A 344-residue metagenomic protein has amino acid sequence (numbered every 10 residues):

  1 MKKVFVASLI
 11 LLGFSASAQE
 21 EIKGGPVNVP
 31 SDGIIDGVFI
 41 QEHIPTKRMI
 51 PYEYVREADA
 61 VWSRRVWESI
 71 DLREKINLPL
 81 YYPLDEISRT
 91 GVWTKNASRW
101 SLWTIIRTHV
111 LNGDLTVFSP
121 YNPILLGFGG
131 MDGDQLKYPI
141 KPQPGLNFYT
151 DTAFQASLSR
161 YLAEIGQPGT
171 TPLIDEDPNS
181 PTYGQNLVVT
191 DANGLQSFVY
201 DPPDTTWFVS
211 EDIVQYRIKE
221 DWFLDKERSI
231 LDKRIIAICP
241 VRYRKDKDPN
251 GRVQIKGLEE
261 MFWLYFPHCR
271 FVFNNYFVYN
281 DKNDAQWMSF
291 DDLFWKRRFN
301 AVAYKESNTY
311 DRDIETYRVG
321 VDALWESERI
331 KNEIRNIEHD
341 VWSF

Functional and structural regions predicted by a protein language model:
M1-P26: Bacterial Sec-dependent N-terminal signal peptides
V4, D221, Y243-K245, P267-C269: Generic structural motif
S8-I10, F208, R228, Q254: Generic marker of residues within folded, mature protein domains
Q19-L224, H268-F344: A domain-level signal for the mature, folded cores of soluble proteins
V214-Y216, E220, R234-P240, F262: Residue-level detector of short, conserved catalytic/binding motifs and their immediate flanks
D225-L258: Extended serine/threonine-enriched, polar tracts that run as long, contiguous segments within proteins
K256-F271: Short secondary-structure subsegments characteristic of cysteine-rich extracellular domains
